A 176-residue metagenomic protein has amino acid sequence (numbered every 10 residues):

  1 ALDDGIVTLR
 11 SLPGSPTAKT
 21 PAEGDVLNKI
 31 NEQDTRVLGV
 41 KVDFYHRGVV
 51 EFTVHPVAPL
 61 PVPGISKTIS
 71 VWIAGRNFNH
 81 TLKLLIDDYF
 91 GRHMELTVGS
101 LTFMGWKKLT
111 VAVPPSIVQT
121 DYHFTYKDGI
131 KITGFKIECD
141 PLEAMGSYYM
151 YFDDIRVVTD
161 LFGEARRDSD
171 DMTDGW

Functional and structural regions predicted by a protein language model:
A1-W176: Beta-rich carbohydrate-recognition modules and glycan-binding surfaces
